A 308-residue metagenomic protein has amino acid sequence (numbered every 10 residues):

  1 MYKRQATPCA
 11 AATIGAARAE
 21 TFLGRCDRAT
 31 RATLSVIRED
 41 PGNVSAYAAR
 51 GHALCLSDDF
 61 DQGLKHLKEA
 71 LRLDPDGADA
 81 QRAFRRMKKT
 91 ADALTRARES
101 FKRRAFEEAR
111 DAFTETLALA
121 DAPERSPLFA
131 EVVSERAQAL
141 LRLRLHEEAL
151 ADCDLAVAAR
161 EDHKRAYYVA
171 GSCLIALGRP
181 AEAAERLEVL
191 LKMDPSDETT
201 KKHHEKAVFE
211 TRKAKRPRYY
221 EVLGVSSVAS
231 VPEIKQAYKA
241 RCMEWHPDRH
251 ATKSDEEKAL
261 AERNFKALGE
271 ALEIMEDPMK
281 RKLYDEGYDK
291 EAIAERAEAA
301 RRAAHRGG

Functional and structural regions predicted by a protein language model:
M1-Y2: Short, small-residue-biased leader/transition segments that mark boundaries at the very start of proteins
A6-T7, P41, P75, D121 (+5 more regions): Short coil turns that delineate tetratricopeptide repeat
A10-A11, V44-S45, A78-D79, T90 (+4 more regions): Helix-start (N-cap) detector for alpha-helical repeat units in TPR-like alpha-solenoids, especially tetratricopeptide
V189-K192, S196-A271, M275, R296-A299: N-terminal J-domain/J-like co-chaperone modules of DnaJ/Hsp40 proteins
